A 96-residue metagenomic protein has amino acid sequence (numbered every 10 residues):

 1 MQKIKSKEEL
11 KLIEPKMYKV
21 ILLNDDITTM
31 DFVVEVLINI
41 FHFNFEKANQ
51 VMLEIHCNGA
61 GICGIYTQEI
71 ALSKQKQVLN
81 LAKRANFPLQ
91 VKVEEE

Functional and structural regions predicted by a protein language model:
M1-E96: Terminal domain-initiation and capping elements
